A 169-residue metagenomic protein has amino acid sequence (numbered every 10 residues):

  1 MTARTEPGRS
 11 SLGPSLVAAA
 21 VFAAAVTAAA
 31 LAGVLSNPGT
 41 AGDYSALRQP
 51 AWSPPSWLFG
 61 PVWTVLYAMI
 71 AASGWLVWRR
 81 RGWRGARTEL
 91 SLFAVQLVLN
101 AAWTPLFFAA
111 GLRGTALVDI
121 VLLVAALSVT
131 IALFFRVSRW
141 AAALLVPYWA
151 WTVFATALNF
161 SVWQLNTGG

Functional and structural regions predicted by a protein language model:
R4, R9-L35: N-terminal signal-anchor transmembrane alpha helix
R48-Q49, L112-L122, L144: Non-cytosolic membrane-interface motifs at loop->transmembrane helix junctions
Q49-V62: Short aromatic-rich membrane-water interface segments that cap or initiate transmembrane helices in multi-pass membrane
P61-G74, V121-V124: Hydrophobic alpha-helical transmembrane segments
A68-T104: Helix-adjacent hinge/juxtasegments
P105-T115, L165: Membrane-interface helix caps and helix-loop-helix hairpins in membrane proteins
A132-A150: Interfacial loop-to-transmembrane junctions
T156-G169: Juxtamembrane boundary at the C-terminal end of a transmembrane helix
